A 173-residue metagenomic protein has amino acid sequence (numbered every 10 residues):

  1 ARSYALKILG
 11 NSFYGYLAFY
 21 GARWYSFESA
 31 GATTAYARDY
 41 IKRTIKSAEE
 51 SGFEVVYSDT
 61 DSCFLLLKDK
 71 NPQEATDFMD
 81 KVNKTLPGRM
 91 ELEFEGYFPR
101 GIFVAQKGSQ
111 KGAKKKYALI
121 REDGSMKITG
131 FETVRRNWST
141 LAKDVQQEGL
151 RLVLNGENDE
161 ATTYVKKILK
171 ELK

Functional and structural regions predicted by a protein language model:
A1-L9, S26, A35-T60, L65-K173: DNA-dependent DNA polymerase catalytic subunits
L9, F13-Y16: Function-dense linear segments that define catalytic or interfacial modules in macromolecule-processing proteins
Y16-A35: Gly-rich Lys/Arg/Thr-decorated short loops/hinges at beta-loop-alpha junctions or inter-strand turns that position
